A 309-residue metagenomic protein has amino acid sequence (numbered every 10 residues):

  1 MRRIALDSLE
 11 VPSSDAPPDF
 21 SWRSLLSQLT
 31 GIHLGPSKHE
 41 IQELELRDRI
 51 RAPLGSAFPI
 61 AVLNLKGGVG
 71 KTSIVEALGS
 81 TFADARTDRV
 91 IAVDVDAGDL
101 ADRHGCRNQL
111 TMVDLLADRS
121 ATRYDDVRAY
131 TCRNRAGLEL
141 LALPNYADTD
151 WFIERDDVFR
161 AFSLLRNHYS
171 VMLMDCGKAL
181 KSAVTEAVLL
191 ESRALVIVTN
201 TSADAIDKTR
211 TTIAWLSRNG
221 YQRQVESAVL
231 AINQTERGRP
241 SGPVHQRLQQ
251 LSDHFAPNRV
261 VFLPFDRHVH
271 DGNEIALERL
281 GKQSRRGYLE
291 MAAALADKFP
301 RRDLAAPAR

Functional and structural regions predicted by a protein language model:
M1-A61: Extreme N-terminal, non-catalytic leader segments that precede Walker-type/kinase nucleotide-binding cores
Q42-E43, A57-A97, D102, L165: Walker A/P-loop phosphate-binding motif and the immediately C-terminal alpha-helix
A85-E139: Phosphate-binding loop that captures ATP/GTP phosphates
L140-S182: Phosphate-binding/switch loop-helix module in NTP-utilizing enzymes
R166-S170, S182-A203: Inter-motif core of Ras-like GTPase G domains
T209-A228: Conserved C-terminal guanine-recognition region of P-loop GTPase G domains, centered on the G4
Q234-G281: Beta-strand-loop-alpha "switch" segments that mediate conformational coupling across diverse proteins
H270-R309: NTP-binding/hydrolysis catalytic cores, primarily Walker-type P-loop NTPases
